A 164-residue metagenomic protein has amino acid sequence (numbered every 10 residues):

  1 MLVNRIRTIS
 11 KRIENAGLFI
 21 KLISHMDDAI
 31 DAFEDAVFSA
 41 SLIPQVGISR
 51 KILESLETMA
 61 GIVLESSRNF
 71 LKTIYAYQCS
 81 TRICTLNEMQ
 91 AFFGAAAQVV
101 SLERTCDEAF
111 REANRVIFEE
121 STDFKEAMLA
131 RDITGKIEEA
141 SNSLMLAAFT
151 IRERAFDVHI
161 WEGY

Functional and structural regions predicted by a protein language model:
M1-Y164: Cytosolic, long alpha-helical scaffolding segments
